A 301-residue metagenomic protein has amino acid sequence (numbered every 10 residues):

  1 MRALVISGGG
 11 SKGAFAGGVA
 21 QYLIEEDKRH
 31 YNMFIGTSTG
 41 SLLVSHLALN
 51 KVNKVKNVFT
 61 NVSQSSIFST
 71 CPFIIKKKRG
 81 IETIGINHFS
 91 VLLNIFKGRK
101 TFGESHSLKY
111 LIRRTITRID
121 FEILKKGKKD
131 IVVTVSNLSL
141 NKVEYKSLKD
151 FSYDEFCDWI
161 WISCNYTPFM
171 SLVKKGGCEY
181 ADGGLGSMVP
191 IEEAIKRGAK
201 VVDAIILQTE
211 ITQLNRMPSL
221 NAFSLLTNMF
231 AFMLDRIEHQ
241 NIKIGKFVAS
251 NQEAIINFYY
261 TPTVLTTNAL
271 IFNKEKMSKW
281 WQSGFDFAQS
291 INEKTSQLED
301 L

Functional and structural regions predicted by a protein language model:
M1-T37, S45-L301: Patatin-like phospholipase
